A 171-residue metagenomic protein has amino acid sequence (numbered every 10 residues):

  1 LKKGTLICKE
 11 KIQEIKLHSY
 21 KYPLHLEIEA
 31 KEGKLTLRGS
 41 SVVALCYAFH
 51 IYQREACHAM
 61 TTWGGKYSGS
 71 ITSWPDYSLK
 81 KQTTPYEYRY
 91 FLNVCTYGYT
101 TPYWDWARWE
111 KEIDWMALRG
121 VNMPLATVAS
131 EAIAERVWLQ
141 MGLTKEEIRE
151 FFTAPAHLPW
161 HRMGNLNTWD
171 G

Functional and structural regions predicted by a protein language model:
K2-K21: Auxiliary, metal-adjacent structural segments of Zn-dependent hydrolase domains
H18-G171: Feature activates predominantly on carbohydrate-active enzymes
